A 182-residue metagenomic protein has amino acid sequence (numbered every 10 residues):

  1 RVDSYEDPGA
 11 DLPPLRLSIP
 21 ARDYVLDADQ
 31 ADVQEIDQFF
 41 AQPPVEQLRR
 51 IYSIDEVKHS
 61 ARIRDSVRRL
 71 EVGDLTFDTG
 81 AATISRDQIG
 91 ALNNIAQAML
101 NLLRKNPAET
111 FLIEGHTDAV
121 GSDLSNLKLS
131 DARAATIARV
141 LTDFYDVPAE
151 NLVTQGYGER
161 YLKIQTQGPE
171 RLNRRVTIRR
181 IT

Functional and structural regions predicted by a protein language model:
V2-F111: Periplasmic peptidoglycan-binding/tethering modules of Gram-negative envelope proteins
T83-I89, E114-T182: Periplasmic OmpA-like peptidoglycan-binding domain that tethers envelope proteins to the cell wall
